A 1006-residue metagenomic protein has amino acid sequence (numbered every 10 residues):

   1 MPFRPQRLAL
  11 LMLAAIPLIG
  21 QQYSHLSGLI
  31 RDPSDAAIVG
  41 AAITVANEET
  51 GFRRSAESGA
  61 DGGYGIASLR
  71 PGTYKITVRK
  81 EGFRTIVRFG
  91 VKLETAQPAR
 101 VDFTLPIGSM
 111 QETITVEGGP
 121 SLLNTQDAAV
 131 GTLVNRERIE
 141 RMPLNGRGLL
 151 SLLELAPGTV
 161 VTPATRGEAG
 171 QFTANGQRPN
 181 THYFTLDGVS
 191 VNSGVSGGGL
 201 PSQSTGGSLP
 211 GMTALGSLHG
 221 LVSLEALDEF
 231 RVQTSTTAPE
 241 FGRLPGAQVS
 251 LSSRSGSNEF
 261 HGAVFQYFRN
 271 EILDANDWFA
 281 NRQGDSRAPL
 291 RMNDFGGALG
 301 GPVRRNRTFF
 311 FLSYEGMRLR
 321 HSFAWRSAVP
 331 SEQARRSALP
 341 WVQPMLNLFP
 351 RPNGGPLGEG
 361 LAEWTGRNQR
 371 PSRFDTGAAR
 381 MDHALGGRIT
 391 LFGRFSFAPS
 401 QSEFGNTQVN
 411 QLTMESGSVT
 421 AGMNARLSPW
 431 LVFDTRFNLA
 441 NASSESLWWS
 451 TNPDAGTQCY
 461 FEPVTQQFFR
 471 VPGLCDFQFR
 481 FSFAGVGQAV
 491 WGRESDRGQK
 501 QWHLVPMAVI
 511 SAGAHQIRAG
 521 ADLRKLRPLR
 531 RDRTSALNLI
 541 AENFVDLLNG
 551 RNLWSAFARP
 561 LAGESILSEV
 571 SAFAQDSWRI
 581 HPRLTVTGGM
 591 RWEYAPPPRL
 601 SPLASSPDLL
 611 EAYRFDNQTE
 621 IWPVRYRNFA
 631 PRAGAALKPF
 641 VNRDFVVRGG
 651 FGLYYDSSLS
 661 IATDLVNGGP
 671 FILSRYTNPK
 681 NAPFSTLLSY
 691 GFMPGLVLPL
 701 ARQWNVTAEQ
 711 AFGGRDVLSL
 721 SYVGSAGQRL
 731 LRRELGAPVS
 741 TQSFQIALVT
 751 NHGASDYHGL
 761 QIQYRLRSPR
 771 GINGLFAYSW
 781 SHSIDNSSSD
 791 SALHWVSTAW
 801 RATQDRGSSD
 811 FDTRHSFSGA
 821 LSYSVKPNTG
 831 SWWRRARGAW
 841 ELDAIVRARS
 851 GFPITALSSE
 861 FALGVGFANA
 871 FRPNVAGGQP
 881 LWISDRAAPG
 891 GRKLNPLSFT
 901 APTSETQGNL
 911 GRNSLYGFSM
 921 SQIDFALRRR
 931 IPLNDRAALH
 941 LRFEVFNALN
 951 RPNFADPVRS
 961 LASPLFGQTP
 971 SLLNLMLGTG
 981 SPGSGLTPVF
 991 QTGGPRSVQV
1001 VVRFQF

Functional and structural regions predicted by a protein language model:
F3, R7, L13-N135, S204-S208 (+2 more regions): Periplasm-facing N-terminal accessory domains of Gram-negative outer-membrane beta-barrel systems
E112, S121-T162, R166-Q171, G176-L431 (+6 more regions): Acidic, glycine-rich flexible loop segments
G118, V264-N270, L312-G316, G393-F397 (+10 more regions): Transmembrane beta-barrel strands of outer-membrane/channel proteins
L152, S223-L224, R291, R583 (+4 more regions): Short, solvent-exposed micro-motifs at the edges of structured domains
G170, A226, P245-A247, N293-G297 (+16 more regions): Hydrophobic, lipid-facing positions within transmembrane beta-strands of outer-membrane proteins
V222-E225, P239-G242, G256-H261, R304-R307 (+9 more regions): Short loop/turn motifs that connect adjacent beta-strands in outer-membrane beta-barrel proteins
T234, S253, G301-V303, H383 (+12 more regions): Residue-level signature of outer-membrane beta-barrel architecture
F477-A484, Q488-R493, K500-H503, Q516-F640 (+1 more regions): Signature of Gram-negative outer-membrane beta-barrel scaffolds
